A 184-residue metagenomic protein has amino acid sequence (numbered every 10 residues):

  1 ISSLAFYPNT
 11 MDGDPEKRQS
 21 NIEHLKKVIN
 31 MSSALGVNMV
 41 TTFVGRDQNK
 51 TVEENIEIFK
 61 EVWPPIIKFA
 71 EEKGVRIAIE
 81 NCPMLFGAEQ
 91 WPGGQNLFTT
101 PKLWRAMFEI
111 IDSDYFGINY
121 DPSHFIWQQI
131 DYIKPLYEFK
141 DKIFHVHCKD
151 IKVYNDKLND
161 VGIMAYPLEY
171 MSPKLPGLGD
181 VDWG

Functional and structural regions predicted by a protein language model:
S2-A5, T41, A78, F144-H147: Conserved beta-strand positions in the central sheet of alpha/beta enzyme cores
S2-D12, R46, A165-Y170: N-terminal small/glycine-rich loop or linker at the start of catalytic domains across soluble metabolic enzymes
Y7-N9, N49, V181-W183: Short, electropositive, low-hydrophobicity segments enriched in small/polar residues
T10-G117, W127, E138: Active-site acidic/histidine proton-transfer and metal-coordination neighborhood in alpha/beta enzyme cores
G36-N38, E89-Q90, F98-G184: Histidine-acidic metal/acid-base catalytic patches
